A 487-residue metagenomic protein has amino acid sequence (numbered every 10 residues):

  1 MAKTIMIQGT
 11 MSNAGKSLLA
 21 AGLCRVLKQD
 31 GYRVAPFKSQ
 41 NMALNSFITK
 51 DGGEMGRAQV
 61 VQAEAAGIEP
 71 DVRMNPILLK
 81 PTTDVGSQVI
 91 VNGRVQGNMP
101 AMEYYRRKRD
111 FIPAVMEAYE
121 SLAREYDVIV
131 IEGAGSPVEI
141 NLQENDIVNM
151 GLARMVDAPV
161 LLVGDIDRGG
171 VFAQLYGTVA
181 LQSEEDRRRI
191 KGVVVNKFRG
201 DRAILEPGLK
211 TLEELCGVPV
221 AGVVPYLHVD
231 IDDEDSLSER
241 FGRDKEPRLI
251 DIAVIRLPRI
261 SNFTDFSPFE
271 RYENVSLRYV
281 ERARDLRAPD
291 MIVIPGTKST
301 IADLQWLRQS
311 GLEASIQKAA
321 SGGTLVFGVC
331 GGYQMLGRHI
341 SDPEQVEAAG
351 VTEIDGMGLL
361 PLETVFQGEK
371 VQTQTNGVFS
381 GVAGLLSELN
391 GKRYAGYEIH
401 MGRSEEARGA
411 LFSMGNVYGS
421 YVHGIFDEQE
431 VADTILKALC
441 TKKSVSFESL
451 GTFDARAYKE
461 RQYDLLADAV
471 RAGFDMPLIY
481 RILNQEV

Functional and structural regions predicted by a protein language model:
M1-A320, L325, D342-Q345, G368-E369 (+1 more regions): Flexible phosphate-sensing "switch/lid" loops adjacent to ATP/NTP-binding sites across phosphate-transfer
C330: Catalytic nucleophile serine of serine hydrolases, specifically the conserved "nucleophile elbow" pentapeptide
Y333-Q334, F426: Short active-site segment of divalent metal-dependent hydrolases/proteases that encodes the spacing between
G337-G391: A conserved active-site-flanking secondary-structure segment within enzyme catalytic domains
